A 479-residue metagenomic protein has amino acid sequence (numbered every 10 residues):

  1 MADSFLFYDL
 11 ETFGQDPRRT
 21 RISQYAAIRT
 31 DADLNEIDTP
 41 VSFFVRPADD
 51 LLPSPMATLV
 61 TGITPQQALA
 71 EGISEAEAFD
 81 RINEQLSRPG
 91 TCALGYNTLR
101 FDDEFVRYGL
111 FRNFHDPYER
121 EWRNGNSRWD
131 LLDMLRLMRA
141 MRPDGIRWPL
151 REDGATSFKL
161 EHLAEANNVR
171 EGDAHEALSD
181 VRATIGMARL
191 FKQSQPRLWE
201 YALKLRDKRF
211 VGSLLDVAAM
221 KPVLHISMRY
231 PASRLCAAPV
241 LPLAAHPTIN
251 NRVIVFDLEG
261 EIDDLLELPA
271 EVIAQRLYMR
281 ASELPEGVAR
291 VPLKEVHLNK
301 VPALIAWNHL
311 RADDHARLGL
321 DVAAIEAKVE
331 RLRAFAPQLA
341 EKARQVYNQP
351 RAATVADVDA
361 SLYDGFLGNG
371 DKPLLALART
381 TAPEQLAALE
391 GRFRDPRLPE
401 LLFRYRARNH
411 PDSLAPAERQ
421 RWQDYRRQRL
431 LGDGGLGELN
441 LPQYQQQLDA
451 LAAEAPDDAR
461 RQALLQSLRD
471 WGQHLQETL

Functional and structural regions predicted by a protein language model:
D3, T20-S23, R29-T30, N35-T61 (+4 more regions): Metal-dependent phosphoesterase core characteristic of DEDDh/y 3'-5' exonuclease domains
F7-D9, D257: Short hydrophobic beta-strand that contains or immediately precedes a catalytic carboxylate
E11-R18: Short acidic, Gly/Ser-rich segments with clustered Asp/Glu that frequently serve as metal-coordination loops in enzyme
T12, P47, D133, E259-I262: Short, flexible loop/turn elements at secondary-structure junctions
T61-R81: Metal-dependent phosphoesterase signature
K204-L284: Acidic catalytic cores of enzymes that act on phosphate-bearing nucleotides/polynucleotides
P247-Q428: Long, charge-rich C-terminal accessory regions
D424-L479: C-terminal non-catalytic accessory extensions
